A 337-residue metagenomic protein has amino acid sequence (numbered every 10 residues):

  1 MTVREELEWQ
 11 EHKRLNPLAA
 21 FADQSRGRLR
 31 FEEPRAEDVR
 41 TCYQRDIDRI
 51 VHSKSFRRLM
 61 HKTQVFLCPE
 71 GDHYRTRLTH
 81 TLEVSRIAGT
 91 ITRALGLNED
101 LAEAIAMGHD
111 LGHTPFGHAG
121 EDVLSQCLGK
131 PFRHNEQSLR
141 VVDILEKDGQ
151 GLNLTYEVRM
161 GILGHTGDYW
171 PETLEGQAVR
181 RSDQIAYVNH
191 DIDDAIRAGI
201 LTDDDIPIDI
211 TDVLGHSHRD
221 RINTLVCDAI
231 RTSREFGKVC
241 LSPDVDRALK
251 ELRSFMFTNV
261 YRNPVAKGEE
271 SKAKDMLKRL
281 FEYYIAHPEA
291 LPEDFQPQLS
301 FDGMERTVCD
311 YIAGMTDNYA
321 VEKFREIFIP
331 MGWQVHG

Functional and structural regions predicted by a protein language model:
M1-T81, S85-I91, N98-E99, F132-G337: Histidine-centered, transition-metal-coordinating active-site segments
L101, I105-D148: A generic, well-ordered mixed alpha/beta core segment in the N-terminal half of proteins
